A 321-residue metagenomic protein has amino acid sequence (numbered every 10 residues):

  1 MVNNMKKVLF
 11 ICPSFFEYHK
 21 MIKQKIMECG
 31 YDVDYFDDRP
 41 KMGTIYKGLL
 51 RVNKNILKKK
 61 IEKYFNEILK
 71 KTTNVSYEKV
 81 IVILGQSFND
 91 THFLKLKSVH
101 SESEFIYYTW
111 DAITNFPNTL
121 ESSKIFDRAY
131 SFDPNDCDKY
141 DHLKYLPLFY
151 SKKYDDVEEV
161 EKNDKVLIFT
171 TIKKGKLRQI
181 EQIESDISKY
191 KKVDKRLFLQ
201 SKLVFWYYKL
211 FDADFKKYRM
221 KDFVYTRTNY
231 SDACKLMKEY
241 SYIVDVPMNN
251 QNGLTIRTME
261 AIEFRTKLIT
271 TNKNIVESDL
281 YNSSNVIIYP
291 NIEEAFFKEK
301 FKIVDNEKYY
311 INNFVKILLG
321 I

Functional and structural regions predicted by a protein language model:
N4-K59, K63-Y64, L84-T91, P117-T255 (+2 more regions): Nucleotide-sugar donor-binding catalytic core of glycosyltransferases
F10-I11, K70-S87, I106: Short N-terminal targeting/anchoring amphipathic segment
I68-N74, E158, A295-K300: Short amphipathic alpha-helix with an adjacent loop that forms part of the alpha/beta core around
F88-H92, H100-S103: Internal alpha/beta domain cores that form substrate/cofactor-binding pockets in large enzymes and binding proteins
K97-A112, Y130: Active-site proximal beta-strand in glycosyltransferases
E104, R128, R265-K267: Proline-centered loop/turn at the N-terminus of a beta-strand
M220, I243, E263, K267-I321: Pol beta-like nucleotidyltransferase catalytic core
